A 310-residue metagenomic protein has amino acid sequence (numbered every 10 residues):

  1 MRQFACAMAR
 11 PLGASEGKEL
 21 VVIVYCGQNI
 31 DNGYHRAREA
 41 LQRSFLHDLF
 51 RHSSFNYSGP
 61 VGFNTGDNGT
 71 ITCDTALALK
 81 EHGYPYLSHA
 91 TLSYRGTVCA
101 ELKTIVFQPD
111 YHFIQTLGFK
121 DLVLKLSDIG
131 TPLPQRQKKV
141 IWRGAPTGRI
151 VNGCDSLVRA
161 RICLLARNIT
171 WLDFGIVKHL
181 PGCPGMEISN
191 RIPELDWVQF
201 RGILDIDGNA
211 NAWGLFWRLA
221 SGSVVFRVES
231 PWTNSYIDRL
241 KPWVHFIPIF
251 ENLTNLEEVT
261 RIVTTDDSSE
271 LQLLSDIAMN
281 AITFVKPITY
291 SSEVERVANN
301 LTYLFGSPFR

Functional and structural regions predicted by a protein language model:
M1-M186, N190-P193: Secretory-pathway glycan-assembly enzymes, especially type II membrane glycosyltransferases that use nucleotide-sugar
R191-R310: Catalytic binding pocket for nucleotide-activated donors in carbohydrate/polymer assembly enzymes
